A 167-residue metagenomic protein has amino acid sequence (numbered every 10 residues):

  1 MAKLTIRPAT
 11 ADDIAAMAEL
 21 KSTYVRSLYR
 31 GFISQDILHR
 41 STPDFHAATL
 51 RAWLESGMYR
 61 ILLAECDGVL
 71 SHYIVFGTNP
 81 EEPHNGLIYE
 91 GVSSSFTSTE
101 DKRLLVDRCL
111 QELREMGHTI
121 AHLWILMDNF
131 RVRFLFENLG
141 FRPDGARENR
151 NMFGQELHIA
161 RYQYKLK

Functional and structural regions predicted by a protein language model:
A2, Q155-K167: Terminal substrate-recognition subdomain of acyl/acetyltransferases
P8-A11, S22-T97, V106-R108, E112 (+2 more regions): Acetyl-CoA-dependent GNAT
M17: Hydrophobic pocket/interface hotspot
L20, M116, N138-L139: Structural motif
E100: Glycine-rich phosphate-binding loop
R103-L104, M127-G145: Conserved active-site alpha-helix within GNAT-family acetyltransferase domains
H122-L126, R142-H158: Conserved catalytic-core motifs of GNAT/GCN5-like acyltransferases
